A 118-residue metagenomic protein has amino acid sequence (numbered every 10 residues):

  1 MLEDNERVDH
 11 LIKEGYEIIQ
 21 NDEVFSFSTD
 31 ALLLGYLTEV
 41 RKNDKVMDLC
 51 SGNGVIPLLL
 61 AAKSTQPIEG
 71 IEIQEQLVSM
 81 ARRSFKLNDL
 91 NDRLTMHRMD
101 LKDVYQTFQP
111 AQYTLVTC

Functional and structural regions predicted by a protein language model:
L2-R41: Class I SAM-dependent transferase core
L37-C118: Conserved SAM/SAH cofactor-binding pocket of Class I
